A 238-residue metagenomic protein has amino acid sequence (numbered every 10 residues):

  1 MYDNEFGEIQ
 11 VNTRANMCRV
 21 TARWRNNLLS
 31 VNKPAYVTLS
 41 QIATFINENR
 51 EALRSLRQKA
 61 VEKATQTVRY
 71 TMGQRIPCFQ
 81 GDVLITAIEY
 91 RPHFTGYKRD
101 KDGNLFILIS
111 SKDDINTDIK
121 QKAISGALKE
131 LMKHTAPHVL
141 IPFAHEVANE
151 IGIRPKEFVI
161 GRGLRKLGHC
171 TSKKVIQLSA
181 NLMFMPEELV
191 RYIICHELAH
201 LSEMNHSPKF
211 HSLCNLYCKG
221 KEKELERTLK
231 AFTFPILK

Functional and structural regions predicted by a protein language model:
M1-R191, L201-K238: Active-site-proximal or metal-binding-adjacent scaffold patches in catalytic folds
I194: Walker B beta-strand of ABC/ABC-like P-loop ATPase nucleotide-binding domains, specifically the conserved hydrophobic
E197: Walker B catalytic acidic pair
